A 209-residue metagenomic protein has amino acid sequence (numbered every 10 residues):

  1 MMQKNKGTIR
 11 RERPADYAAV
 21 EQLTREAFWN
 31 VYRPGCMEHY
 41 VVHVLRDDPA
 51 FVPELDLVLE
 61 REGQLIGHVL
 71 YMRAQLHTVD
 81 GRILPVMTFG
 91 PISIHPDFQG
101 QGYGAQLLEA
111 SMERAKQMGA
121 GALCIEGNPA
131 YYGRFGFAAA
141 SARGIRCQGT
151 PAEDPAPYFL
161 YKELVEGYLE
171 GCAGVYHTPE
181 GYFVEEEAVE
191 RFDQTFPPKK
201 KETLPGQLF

Functional and structural regions predicted by a protein language model:
T8-V20: A short beta-loop-alpha structural element at the N-terminal edge of CoA-dependent acyl/N-acetyltransferase catalytic
E21, F28-L70, Q75-L76: Active-site rim helix/loop that mediates acceptor-substrate recognition in acyltransferases
E54, P155-L160: Short hydrophobic/aromatic beta-strand or adjacent loop that forms the aromatic wall/cage of a ligand/substrate-binding
L55, L59, G90-S93, A120 (+1 more regions): Internal, conserved structured core segments that host functional sites
Q75-F89, Q99: A conserved beta-turn-beta hairpin within the catalytic core of GNAT-like acetyltransferases that forms part
F89, I94, G100-E113, C124-I125: Conserved acetyl-CoA-binding loop-helix of GNAT-fold acetyltransferases
Q117-G121, G127-D154: Conserved active-site alpha-helix within GNAT-family acetyltransferase domains
E166-F209: Acidic/histidine-enriched, glycine/proline-rich intrinsically disordered or flexible terminal extensions
